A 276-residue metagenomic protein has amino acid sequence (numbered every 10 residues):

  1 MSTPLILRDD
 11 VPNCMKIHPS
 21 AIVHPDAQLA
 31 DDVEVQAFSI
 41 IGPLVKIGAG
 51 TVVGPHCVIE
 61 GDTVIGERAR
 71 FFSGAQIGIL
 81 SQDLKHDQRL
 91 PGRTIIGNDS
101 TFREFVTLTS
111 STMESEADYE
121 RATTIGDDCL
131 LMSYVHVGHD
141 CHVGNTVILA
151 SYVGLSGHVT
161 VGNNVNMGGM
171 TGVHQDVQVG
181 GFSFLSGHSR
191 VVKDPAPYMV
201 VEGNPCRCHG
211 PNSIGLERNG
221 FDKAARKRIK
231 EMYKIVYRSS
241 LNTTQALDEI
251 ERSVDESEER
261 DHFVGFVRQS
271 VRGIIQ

Functional and structural regions predicted by a protein language model:
M1-S20, P25-D26, D31-D32, R68 (+8 more regions): Terminal amphipathic alpha-helical/low-complexity segments used for targeting or macromolecular assembly
P19, H24-P25, A30-D31, Q36-A37 (+23 more regions): Left-handed beta-helix
T112-E114: Conserved catalytic-core motifs of eukaryotic protein kinase domains, centered on the activation segment
